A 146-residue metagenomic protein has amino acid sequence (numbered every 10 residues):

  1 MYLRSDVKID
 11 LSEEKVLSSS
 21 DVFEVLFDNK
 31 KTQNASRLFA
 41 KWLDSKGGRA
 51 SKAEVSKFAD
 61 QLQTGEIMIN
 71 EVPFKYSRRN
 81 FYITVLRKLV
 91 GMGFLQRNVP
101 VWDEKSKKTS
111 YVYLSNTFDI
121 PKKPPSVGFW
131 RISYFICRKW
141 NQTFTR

Functional and structural regions predicted by a protein language model:
R4-S12, D28, N34, R131-R146: Exposed, interaction-prone assembly regions rather than primary DNA-binding/catalytic cores
D6-K52: Short alpha-helical segments that sit at the start of domains
G48-P73: Short acidic, hydrophobic short linear motifs in intrinsically disordered regions
V72-M92, R97: Short amphipathic alpha-helical interaction segments
F94-Q96, W102, I120: Charged, amphipathic alpha-helical coiled-coil/dimerization segments
V99-T109: Short, Lys/Arg-rich nucleic-acid/phosphate-binding segment
S110-R146: Short, amphipathic alpha-helical interaction segments positioned at domain boundaries
